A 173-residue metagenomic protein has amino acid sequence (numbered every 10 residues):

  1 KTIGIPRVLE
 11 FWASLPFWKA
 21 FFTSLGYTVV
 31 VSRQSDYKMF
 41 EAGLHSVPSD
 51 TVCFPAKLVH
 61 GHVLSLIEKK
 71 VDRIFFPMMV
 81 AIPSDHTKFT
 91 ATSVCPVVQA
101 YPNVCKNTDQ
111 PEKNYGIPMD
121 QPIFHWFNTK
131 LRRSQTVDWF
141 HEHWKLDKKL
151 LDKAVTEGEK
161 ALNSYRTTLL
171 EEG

Functional and structural regions predicted by a protein language model:
K1-G173: An N-terminal assembly and electron-transfer interface module characteristic of large anaerobic redox and radical
